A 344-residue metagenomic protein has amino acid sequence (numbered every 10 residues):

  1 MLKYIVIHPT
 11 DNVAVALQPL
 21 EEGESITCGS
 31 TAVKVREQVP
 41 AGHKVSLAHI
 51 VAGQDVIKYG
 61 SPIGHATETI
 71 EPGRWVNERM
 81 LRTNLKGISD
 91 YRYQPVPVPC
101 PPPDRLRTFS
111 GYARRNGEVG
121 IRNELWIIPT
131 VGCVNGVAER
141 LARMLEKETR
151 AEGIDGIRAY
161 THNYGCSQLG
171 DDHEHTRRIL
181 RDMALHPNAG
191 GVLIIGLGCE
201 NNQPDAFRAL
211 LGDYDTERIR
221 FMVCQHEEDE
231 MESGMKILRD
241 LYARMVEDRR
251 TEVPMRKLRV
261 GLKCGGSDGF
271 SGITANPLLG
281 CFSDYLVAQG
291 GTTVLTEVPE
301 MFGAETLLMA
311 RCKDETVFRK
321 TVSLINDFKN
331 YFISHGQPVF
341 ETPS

Functional and structural regions predicted by a protein language model:
M1-S344: Metallocofactor- and cofactor-centric catalytic cores in central/energy metabolism, strongly enriched
